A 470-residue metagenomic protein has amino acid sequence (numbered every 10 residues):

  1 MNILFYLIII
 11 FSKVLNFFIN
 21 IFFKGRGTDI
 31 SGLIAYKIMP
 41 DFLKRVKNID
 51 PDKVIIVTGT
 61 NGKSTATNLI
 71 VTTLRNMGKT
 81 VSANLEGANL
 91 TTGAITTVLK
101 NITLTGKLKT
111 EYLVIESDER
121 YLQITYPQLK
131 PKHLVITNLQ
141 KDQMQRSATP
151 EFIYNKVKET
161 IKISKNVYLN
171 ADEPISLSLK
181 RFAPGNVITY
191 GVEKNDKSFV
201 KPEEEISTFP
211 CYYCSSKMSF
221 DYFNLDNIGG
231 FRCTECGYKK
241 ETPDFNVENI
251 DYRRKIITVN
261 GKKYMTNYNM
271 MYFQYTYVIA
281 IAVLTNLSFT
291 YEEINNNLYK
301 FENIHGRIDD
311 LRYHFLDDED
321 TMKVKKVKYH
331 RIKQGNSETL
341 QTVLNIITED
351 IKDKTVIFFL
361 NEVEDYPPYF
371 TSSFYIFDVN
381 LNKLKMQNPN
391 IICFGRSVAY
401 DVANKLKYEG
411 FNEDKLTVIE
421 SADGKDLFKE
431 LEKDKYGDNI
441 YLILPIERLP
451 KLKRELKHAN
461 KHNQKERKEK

Functional and structural regions predicted by a protein language model:
L4-G191, F199-P202, I206, P210: Phosphate-binding loop of NTP-binding sites
L122, P174-S178, D196-S198, E364-P368 (+3 more regions): Short, charged/polar "capping" segments at the starts of alpha-helices and the immediately preceding loops
P127-K130, T160-S164, F182-A183, E349-K352 (+2 more regions): Short, conserved loop/helix-junction motifs that constitute active-site signature segments in enzyme catalytic cores
Q128-N138, I228-E241, Y268-F301: A conserved, hydrophobic alpha-helical segment in the catalytic core of large ATP/adenylate-utilizing enzymes
V192-I256, N267: Cys/His-rich short segments
Y238, D251-Y252, V283-V327: Gly/charged, well-structured mid-domain segments that form the phosphate/adenylate-handling core of ATP-dependent
R331-I419, R467-E469: Active-site beta-alpha connecting loops in nucleotide-dependent enzymes
I440-K470: Glycine/aspartate-rich loop-and-adjacent alpha/beta segment that forms the canonical ThDP
